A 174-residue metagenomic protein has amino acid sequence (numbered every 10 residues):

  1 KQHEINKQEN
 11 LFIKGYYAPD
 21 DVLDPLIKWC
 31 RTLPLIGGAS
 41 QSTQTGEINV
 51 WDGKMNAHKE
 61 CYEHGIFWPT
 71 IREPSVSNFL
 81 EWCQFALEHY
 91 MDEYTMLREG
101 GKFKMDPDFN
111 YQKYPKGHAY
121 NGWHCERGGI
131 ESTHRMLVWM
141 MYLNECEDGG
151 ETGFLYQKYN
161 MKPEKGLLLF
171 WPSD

Functional and structural regions predicted by a protein language model:
Q2-K102: Non-heme Fe(II)/2-oxoglutarate
S77-D174: Catalytic core of non-heme Fe(II) oxygenases with the double-stranded beta-helix
